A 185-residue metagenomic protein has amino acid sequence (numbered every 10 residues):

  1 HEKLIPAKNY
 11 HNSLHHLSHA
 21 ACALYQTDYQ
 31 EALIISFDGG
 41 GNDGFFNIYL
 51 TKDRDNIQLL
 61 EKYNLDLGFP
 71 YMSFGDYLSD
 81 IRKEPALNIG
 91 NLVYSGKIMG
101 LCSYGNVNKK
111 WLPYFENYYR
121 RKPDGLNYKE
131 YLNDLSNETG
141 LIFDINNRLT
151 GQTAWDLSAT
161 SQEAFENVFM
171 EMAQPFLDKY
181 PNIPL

Functional and structural regions predicted by a protein language model:
H1-L185: Short acidic/glycine-rich loops and adjacent helix/strand connectors that line catalytic pockets where negatively
